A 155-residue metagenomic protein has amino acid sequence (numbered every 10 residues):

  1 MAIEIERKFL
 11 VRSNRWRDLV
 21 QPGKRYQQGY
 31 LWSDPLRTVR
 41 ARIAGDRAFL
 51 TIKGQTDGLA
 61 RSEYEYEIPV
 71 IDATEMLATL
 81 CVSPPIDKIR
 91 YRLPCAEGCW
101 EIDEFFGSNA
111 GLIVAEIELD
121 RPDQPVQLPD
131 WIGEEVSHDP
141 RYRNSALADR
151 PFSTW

Functional and structural regions predicted by a protein language model:
M1-W155: Phosphate-end processing signature that detects enzymes handling 5′-triphosphorylated RNA and polyphosphate
